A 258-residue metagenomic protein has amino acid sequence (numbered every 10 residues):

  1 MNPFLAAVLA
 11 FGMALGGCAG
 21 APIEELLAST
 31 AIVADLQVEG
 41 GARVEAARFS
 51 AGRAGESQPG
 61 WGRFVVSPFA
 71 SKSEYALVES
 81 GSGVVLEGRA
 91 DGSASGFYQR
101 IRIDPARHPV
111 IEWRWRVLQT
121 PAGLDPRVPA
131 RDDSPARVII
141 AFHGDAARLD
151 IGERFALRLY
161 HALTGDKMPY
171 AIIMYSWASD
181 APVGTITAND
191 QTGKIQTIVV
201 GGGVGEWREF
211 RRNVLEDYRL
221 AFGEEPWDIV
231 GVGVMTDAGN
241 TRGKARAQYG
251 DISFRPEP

Functional and structural regions predicted by a protein language model:
P22-P68, I151-A156: Extracellular carbohydrate-recognition regions
E25-T30, P135-V138, I195-V200, V204-R242: Extracellular beta-strand ligand-recognition surfaces/modules
F49, F210, V232, I252-F254: Extracellular beta-strand elements of beta-rich domains used for carbohydrate recognition/degradation or cell-matrix
S73-G96: Short carbohydrate-recognition loop motifs
R100-I111, G202-G205: Extracellular/lumenal carbohydrate-interaction signature centered on repeated Trp-anchored short motifs
R107-L157, H161: Extracellular-facing segments of soluble proteins and assemblies that are Gly/Ser/Thr-biased and enriched in aromatics
D133, H143-D190: Extracellular/luminal beta-rich ligand-recognition and adhesion surfaces characterized by aromatic-Gly/Pro-enriched
